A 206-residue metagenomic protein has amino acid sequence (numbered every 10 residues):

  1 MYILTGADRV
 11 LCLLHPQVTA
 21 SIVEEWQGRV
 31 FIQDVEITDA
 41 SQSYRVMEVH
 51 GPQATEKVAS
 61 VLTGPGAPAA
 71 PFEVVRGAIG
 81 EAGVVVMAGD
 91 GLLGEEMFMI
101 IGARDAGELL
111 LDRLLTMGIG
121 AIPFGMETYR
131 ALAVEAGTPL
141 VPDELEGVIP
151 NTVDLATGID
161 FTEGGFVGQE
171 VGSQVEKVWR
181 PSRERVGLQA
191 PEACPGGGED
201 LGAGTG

Functional and structural regions predicted by a protein language model:
M1-G206: Basic, glycine/lysine-rich polyanion-binding surfaces/domains
